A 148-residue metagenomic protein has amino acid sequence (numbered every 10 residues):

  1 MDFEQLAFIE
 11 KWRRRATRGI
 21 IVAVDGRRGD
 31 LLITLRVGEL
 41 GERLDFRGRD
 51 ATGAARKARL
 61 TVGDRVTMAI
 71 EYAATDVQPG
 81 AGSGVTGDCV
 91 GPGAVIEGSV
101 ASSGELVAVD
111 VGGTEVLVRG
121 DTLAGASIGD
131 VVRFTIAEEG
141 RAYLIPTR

Functional and structural regions predicted by a protein language model:
D2-I21, V37-L40, V118-S127, T147-R148: Structural preference for solvent-exposed beta-strand-turn elements and adjacent flexible terminal/loop segments within
F3-G29, V85-L106, V132-F134: Structural detector for short beta-strands of small beta-barrel domains
G19-I21, I33-L35, F46, V66-M68 (+4 more regions): Hydrophobic beta-strand residues in large extracellular and virion-surface proteins
A23, R28-G84: Acidic (E/D-rich), amphipathic helical modules within compact regulatory domains
L40-L60, V111-R133, E138-G140: Beta-strand/loop nucleic-acid-binding surfaces
E71-A73, A101, A137: Solvent-exposed residues in well-ordered beta-strands and their adjoining turns, especially edge/terminal strands
D76-I128: Short, solvent-exposed interaction modules
G140-R148: Short, charged, intrinsically disordered terminal tails
